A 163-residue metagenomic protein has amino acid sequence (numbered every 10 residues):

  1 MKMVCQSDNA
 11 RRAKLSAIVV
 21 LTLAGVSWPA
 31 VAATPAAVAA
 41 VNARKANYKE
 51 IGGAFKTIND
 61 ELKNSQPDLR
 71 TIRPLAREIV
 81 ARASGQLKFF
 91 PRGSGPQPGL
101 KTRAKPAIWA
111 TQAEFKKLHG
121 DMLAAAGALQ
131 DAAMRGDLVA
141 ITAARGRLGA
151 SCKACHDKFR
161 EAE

Functional and structural regions predicted by a protein language model:
K2-A17: Bacterial N-terminal signal peptides that target proteins for export
R12-L15, K45, D157: Hydrophobic alpha-helical segments, especially transmembrane helices and their immediate juxtamembrane helical caps
K14-V26: Bacterial N-terminal signal peptides
V26, G146-G149: Processing junctions and N-termini across compartments
V26-A32: Sec/Tat signal peptide C-region and signal peptidase I cleavage site
T34-R147: Extracytoplasmic c-type cytochrome modules immediately beyond a signal peptide or single-pass transmembrane anchor
G136, F159-E163: Inter-heme linker and motif-flanking segments adjacent to c-type heme-binding CXXCH motifs in c-type cytochromes
L148-F159: The canonical Cys-X-X-Cys-His
